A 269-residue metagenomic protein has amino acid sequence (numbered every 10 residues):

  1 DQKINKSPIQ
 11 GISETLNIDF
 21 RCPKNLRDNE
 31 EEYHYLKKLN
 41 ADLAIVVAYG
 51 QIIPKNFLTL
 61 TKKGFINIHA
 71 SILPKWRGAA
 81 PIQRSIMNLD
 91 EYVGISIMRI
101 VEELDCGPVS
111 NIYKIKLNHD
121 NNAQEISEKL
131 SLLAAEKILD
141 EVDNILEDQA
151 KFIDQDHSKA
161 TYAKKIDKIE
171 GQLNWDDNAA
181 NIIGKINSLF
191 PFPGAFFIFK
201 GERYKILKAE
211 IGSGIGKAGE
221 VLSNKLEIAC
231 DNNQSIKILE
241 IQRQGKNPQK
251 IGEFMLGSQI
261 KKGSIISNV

Functional and structural regions predicted by a protein language model:
D1-P191, Q234, R243-G245, K262-V269: One-carbon transfer enzymes
D176-V269: An anion-binding loop in the catalytic cleft
